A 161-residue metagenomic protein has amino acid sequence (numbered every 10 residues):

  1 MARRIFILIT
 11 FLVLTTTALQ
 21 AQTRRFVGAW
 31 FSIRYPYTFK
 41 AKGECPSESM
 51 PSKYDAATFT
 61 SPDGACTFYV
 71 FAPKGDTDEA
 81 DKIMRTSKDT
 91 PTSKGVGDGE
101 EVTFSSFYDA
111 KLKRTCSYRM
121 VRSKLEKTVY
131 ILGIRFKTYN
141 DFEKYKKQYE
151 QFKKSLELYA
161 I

Functional and structural regions predicted by a protein language model:
R4-L14: Sec-dependent N-terminal signal peptides
T17-A21: Sec/Tat signal peptide C-region and signal peptidase I cleavage site
Q22, Y37-A41, S87, Y130-I161: Surface-exposed amphipathic alpha-helical segments
R24-F26, I33, A57-F59, C66-F71 (+4 more regions): Hydrophobic beta-strand residues in large extracellular and virion-surface proteins
V27-D78, Y108-K111: Secretory pathway targeting signatures of secreted, lumenal, and periplasmic proteins
P62-D63, D78, K82, K111 (+1 more regions): Polar/charged alpha-helical tracts
E79-Y130, R135-D141: Signature of long, low-cysteine stretches enriched in small and polar/charged residues
